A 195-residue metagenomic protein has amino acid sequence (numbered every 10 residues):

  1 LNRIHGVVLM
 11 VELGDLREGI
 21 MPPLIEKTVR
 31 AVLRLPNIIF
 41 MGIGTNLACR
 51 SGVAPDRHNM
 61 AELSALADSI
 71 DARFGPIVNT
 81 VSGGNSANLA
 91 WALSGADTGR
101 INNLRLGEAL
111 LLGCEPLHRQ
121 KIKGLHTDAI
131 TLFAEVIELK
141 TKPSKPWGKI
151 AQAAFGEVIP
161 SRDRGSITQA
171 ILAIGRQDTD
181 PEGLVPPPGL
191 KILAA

Functional and structural regions predicted by a protein language model:
L1-G6, I167-T168, A195: Short intrinsically disordered, low-complexity coil segments enriched in acidic
N2-G6, V11-F133: Active-site loop/helix belt of alpha/beta enzymes
G19, G42, M60, A170 (+2 more regions): Glycine-centered structural positions embedded in regular secondary structure
P23-L24, G175-P181: Short, surface-exposed ligand-recognition loops at beta-strand->loop->(often short) alpha-helix junctions that present
L89-L172, D178, V185-P186: Active-site loop ensemble at the mouth of alpha/beta enzyme cores that anchors a bound cofactor
P181-A195: A C-terminal functional module that forms or caps the active site or interfaces directly with catalytic machinery
